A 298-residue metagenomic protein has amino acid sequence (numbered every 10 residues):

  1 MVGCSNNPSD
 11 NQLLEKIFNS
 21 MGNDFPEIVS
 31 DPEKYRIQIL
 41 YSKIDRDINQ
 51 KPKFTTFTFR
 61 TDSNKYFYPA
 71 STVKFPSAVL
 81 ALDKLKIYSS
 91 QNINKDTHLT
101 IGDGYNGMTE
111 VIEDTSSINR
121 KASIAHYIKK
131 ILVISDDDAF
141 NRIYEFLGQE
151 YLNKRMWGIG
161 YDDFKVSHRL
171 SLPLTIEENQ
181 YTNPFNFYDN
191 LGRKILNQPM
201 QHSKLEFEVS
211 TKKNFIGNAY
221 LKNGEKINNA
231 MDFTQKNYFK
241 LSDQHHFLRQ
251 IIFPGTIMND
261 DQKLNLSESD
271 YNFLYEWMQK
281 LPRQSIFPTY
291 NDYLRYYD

Functional and structural regions predicted by a protein language model:
V2-G3: C-terminal motif of bacterial Sec signal peptides marking the signal peptidase cleavage site
N7-K65: Beta-lactamase-like hydrolase cores
P8-F25, E33-K34, D103-G104, M108 (+1 more regions): Active-site-adjacent helix/loop patches that line small-molecule binding or acyl-intermediate pockets
P32-R36, F54-T56, D62-N64, Y68-V73 (+3 more regions): Extracytoplasmic
I39-D45, N92-E113, L147-G148, R169-E178 (+1 more regions): Acidic helix-start/capping segments at beta-turn-to-alpha-helix junctions
F67-N94, L99: Active-site SXXK
Y88-I93, Q149-Y151, G255-D260: Structural helix-adjacent loops and short alpha-helical linkers that scaffold large soluble proteins
T234, G255, N259-D298: Conserved SxxK-family serine transpeptidase/carboxypeptidase catalytic domain of penicillin-binding proteins
